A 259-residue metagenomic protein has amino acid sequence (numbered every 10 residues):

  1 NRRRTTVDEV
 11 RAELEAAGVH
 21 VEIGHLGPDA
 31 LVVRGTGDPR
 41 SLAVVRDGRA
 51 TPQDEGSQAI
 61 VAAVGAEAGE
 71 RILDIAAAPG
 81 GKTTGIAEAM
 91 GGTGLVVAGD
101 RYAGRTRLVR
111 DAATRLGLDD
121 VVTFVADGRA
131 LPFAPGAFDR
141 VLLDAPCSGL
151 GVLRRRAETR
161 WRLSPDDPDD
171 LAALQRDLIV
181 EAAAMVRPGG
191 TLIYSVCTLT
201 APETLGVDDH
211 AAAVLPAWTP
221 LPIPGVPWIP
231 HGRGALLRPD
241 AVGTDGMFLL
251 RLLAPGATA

Functional and structural regions predicted by a protein language model:
N1-A259: S-adenosylmethionine
